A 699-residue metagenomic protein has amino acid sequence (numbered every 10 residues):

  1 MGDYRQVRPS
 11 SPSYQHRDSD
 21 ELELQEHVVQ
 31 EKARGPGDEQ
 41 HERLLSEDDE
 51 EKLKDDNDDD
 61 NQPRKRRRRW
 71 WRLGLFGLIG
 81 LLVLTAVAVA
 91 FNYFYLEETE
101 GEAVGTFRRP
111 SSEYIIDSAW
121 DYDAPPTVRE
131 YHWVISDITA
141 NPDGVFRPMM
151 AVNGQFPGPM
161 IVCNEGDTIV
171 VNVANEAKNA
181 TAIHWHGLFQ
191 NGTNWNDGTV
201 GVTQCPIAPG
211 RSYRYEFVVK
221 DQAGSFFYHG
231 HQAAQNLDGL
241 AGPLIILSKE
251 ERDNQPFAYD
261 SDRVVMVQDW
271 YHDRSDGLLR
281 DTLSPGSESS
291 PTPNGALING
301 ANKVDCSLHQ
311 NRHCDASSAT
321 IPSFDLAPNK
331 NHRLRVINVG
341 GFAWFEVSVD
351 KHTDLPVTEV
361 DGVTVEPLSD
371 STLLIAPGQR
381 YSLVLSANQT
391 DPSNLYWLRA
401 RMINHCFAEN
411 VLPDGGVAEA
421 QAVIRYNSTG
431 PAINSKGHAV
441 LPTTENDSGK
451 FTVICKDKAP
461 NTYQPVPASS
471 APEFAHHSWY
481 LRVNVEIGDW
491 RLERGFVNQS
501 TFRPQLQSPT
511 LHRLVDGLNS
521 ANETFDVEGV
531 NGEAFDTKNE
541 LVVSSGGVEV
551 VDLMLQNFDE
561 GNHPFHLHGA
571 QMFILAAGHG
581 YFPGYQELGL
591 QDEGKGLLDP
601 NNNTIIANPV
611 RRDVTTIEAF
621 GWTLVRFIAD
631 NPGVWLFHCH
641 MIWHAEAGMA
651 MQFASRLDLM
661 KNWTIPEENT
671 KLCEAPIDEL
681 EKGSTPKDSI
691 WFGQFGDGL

Functional and structural regions predicted by a protein language model:
M1-D20: PEST-like, low-complexity acidic/proline-rich intrinsically disordered segments, predominantly at protein N-termini
Q6, E23-V28, R34-S46, E50 (+8 more regions): N-terminal, post-signal-peptide metal-ligating segments of extracellular/periplasmic oxidoreductases, dominated by
W120-P125, L240-M266, L412-D414, A418-S448 (+2 more regions): Extracytoplasmic/periplasmic copper-protein system
E130-Q255, A343-L373, Y396-V411, D489-A619 (+3 more regions): Histidine- and aromatic-enriched segments that form or immediately flank copper-ligand environments
N194-G201, C205-A208, T282-P465, A471-E473: Histidine- and aromatic-rich segments of cupredoxin/plastocyanin-like copper-binding domains
D221-Q222, Q389-P392, D630-N631: Surface-exposed, short loops/turns at beta-strand junctions within beta-sandwich domains
D238-R252, F257-A316, L481: Eukaryotic endomembrane system proteins
V304-P322, F407-V411, T443, G449 (+3 more regions): Surface-exposed intrinsically disordered loops and tails
